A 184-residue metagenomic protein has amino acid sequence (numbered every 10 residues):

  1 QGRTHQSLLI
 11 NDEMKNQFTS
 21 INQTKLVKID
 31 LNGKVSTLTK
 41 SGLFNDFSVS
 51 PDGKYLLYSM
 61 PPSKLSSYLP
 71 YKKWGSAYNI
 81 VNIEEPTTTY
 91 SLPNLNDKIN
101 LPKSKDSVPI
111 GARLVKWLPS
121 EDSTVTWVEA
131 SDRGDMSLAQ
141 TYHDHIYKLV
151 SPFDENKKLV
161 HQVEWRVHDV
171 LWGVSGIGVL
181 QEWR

Functional and structural regions predicted by a protein language model:
Q1-R184: Beta-propeller folds
